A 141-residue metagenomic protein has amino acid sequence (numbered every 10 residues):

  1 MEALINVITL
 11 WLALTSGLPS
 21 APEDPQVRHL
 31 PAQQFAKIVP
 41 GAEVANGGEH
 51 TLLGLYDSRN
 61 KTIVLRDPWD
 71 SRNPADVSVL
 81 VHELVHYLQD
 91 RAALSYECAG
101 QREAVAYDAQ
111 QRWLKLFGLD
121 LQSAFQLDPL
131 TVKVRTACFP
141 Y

Functional and structural regions predicted by a protein language model:
M1-G47: A metal-dependent hydrolase signature that marks the N-terminal structural subdomain at the beginning of catalytic folds
E2-A3, D70-V79, Y96-A104: Soluble non-cytosolic domains of exported or imported proteins
P31, D67-D70, A93: A mature extracytoplasmic/lumenal domain signature
P40-P74, Y87: Active-site scaffold of zinc-dependent metalloenzymes
S78-R91: Active-site recognition of the HExxH zinc-binding catalytic motif
A92, A99-K133: Post-HExxH zinc-binding segment in Zn-dependent metallohydrolases
